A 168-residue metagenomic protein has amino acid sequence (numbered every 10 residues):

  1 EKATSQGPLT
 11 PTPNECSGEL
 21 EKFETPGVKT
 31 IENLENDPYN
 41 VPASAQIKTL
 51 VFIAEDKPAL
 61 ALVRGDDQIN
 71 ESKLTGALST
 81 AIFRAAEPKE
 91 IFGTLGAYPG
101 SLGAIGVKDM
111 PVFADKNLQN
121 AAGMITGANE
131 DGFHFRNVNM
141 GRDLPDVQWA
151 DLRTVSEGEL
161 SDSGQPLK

Functional and structural regions predicted by a protein language model:
E1-K168: Extended, low-hydrophobicity, polar/charged segments
